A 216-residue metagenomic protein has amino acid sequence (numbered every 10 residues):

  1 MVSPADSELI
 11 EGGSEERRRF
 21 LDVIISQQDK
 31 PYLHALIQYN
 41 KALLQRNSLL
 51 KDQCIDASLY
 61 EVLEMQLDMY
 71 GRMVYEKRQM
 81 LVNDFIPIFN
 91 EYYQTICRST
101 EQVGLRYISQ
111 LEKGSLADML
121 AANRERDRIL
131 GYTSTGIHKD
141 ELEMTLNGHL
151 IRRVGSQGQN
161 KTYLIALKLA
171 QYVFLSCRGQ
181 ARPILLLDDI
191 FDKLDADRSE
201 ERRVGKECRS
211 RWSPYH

Functional and structural regions predicted by a protein language model:
M1-S48: Extended, charged alpha-helical "arm/stalk" segments used for dimerization and assembly in large NTPase-driven machines
H34-A35, K41-Q45, R106, L175-S176 (+1 more regions): Short, intrinsically disordered/low-complexity patches at protein termini and at juxtamembrane boundaries
S48-I55: AAA+ ATPase "lid" subdomain C-terminal helix
I55-L186, K193-D197, E201, R209: Conserved NTPase motor "head" modules and their coupling/switch loops across ABC/AAA+ ATPases, GTPases, and GHKL ATPases
G205-H216: Short "domain-exit" segments at the C-terminal end of structured domains
